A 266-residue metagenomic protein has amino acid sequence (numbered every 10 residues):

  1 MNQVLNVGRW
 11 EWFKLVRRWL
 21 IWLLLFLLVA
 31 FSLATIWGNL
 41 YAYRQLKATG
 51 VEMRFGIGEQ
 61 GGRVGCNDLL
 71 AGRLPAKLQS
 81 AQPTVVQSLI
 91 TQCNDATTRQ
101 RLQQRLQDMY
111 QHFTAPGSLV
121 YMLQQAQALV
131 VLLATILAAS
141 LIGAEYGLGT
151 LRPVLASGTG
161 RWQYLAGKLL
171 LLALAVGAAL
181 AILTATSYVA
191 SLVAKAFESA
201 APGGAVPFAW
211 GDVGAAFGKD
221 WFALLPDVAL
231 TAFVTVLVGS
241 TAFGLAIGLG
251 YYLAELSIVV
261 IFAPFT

Functional and structural regions predicted by a protein language model:
M1-V29: Aromatic- and glycine-rich beta-strand/loop motifs that create alpha-glucan
R18-W19, G160, G239-T241: Short loop-to-helix capping motifs
I21, L27-L141, L165-G239: Secretory targeting signals
I21-L24, P153, Y164, F243-L245: Alpha-helical transmembrane segments and their helix-entry boundary regions
A34-Y41, T241-T266: Transmembrane helix segments
A138-L155: Transmembrane helix boundary and interhelical loop/hinge segments in multi-pass membrane proteins
L155-R161: Short helix-to-coil transition segments within interhelical loops that connect adjacent transmembrane helices
